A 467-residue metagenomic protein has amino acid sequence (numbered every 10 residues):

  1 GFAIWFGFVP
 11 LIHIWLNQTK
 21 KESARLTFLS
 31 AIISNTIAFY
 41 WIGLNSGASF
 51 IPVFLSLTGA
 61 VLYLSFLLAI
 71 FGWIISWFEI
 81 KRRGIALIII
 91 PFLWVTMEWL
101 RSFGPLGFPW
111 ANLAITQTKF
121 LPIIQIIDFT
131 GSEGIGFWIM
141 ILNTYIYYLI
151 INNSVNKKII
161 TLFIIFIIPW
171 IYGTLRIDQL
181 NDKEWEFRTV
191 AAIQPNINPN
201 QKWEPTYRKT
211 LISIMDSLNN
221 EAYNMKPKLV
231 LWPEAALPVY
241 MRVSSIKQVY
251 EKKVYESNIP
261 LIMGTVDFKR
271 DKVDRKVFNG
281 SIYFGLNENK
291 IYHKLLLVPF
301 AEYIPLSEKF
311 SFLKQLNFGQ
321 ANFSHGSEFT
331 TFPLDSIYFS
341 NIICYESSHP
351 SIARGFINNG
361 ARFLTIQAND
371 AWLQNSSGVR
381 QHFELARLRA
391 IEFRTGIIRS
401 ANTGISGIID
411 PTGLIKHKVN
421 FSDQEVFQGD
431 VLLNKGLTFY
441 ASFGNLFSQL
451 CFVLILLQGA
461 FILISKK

Functional and structural regions predicted by a protein language model:
G1-I177, N375, A386-R389, A401-T403 (+3 more regions): Membrane-embedded alpha-helical bundles of multi-pass enzymes that act on lipidic or dolichyl-linked glycan substrates
D178-F443: Soluble catalytic domains of enzymes that build or remodel membrane lipids, polysaccharides, and related
